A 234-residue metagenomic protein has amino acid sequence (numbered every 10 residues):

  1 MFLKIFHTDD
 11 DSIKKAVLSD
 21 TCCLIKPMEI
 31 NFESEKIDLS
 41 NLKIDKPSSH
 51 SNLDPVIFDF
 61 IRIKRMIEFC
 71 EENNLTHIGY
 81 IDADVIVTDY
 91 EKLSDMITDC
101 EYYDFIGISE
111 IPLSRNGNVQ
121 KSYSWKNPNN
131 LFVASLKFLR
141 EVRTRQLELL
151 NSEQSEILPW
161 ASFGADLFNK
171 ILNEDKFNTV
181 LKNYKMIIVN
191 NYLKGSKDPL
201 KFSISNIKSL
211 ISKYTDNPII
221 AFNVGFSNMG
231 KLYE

Functional and structural regions predicted by a protein language model:
M1-I61, E68-T76, K137, N206-I207 (+2 more regions): N-terminal anchoring/stem segment of glycosyltransferases
S12-T21, K92-S94, F163-D166: Well-ordered, non-membrane alpha-helical segments in soluble/globular domains
I13-K14, I86-D89, D95, S114-G117 (+3 more regions): Short catalytic/ligand-binding loop motif for oxyanion handling, primarily in non-cytosolic enzymes, centered on
L24-N31, H77-D82, F105-I108, T179-N183 (+2 more regions): A structural signal for short, well-ordered beta-strand segments and their strand-loop junctions that often border
D54, F58-R115, W125, F132-V133 (+1 more regions): GT-A fold catalytic core of metal-dependent nucleotide-sugar glycosyltransferases, centered on the diacidic
E91-K92, G117-N118, V142-Q146: A short secondary-structure junction signal
L113-N130, E153-W160: A recurrent flexible, glycine/aromatic-enriched loop bordering the glycosyltransferase active site that acts as
V133-E234: Catalytic core and acceptor-binding pocket of nucleotide-sugar-dependent glycosyltransferases
